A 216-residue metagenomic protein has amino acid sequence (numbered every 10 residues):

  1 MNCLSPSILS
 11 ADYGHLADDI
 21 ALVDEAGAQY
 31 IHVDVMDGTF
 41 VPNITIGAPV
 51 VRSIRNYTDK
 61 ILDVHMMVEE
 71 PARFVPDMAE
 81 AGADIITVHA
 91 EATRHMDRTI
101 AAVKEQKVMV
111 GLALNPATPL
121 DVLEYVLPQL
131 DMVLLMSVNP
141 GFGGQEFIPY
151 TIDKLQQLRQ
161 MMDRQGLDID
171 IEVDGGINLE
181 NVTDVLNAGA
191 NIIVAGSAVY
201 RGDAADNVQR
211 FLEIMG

Functional and structural regions predicted by a protein language model:
M1-T87, E91-H95, A102-E105, M109-V110 (+7 more regions): Conserved N-terminal beta1-alpha1 strand-loop-helix module at the mouth
A113-A117: Short gly/ser/thr-rich secondary-structure transition/capping motifs
T118-V122: A short, acidic/glycine-rich surface segment
V138-P140: Short glycine-rich anion-binding loops that position phosphate/pyrophosphate groups of nucleotides and phosphorylated
Q165-V173, N178-G216: Alpha/beta catalytic cores of nucleotide-metabolism and tRNA/nucleoside-modifying enzymes
